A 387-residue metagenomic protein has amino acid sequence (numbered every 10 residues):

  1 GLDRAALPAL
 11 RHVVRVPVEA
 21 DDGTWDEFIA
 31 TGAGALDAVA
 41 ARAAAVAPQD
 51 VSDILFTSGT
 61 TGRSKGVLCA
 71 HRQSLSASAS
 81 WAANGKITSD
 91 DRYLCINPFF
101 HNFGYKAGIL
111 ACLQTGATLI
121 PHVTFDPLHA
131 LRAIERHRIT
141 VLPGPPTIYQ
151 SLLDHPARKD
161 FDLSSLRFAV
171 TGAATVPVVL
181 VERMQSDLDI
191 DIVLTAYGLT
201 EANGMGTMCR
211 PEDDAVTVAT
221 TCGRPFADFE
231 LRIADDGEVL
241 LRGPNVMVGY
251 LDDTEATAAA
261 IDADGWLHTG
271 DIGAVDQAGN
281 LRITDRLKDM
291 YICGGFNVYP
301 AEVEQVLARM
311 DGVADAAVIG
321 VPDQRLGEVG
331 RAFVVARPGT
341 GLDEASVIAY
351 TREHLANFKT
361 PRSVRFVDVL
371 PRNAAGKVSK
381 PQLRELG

Functional and structural regions predicted by a protein language model:
G1, A117-H137, P146-I148, V298-V306 (+1 more regions): ATP-dependent adenylate-forming carboxylate-activation enzymes
G1-E27, P338-T340: Structural core segment of the AMP-binding/adenylate-forming
L7, R15, A20, A33-F56 (+2 more regions): Conserved pre-ATP/AMP-binding loop-to-beta segment of ANL
S52-S76: Conserved AMP-binding A3 loop
L75-R92, F100-T140, H155: Conserved AMP-binding/adenylation subdomain of ANL enzymes
I139-G144, L153-T217, E230: Gly/Ser/Thr-rich phosphate-binding loop
L142, I233, G243, V248-G249 (+5 more regions): AMP-binding/adenylate-forming catalytic core of the ANL superfamily
T175, C209, A215-D252, A260 (+1 more regions): Adenylate-forming AMP-binding core of the ANL superfamily, especially NRPS adenylation
